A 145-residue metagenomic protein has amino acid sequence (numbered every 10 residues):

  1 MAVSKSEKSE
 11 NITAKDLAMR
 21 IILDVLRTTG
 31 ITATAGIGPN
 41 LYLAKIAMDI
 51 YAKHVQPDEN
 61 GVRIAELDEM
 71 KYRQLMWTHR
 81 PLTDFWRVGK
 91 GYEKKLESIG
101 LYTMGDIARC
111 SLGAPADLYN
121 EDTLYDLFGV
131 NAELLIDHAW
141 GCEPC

Functional and structural regions predicted by a protein language model:
M1-C145: Nucleic-acid-contacting surfaces of polymerase cores and analogous helical-repeat interfaces
